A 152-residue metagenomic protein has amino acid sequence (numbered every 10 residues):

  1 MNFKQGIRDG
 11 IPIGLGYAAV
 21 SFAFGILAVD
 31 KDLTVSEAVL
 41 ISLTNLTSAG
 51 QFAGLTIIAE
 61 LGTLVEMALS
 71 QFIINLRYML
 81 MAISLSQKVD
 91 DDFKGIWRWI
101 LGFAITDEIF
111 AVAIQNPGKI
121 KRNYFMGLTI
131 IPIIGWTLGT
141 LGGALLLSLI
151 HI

Functional and structural regions predicted by a protein language model:
M1-Q5: Short, Lys/Arg-rich, polar N-terminal cytosolic tail immediately upstream of the first transmembrane signal-anchor
I7-A18, T129-I133: Entry/N-cap segments of selected transmembrane alpha helices and their immediately preceding amphipathic helices
Y17-I26, Q51, N75-I83, E108-V112 (+1 more regions): Transmembrane alpha-helical segments of multi-pass membrane transport proteins and ion-pumping complexes
A23-D30, L40-S42, Q51-E60, A68-S70 (+3 more regions): Generic transmembrane alpha-helix signature in multi-pass membrane proteins, especially transporters/channels
I41-S48, Q71-L76, I100-I105, T129-I133: Transmembrane helix-bundle signature of multi-pass membrane transporters/permeases
K94-R98, N116-I131: Membrane-interface alpha-helices at helix entry/exit sites of multi-pass transporters
I150-I152: Conserved small/polar residues in nucleotide/adenosyl-binding loops
